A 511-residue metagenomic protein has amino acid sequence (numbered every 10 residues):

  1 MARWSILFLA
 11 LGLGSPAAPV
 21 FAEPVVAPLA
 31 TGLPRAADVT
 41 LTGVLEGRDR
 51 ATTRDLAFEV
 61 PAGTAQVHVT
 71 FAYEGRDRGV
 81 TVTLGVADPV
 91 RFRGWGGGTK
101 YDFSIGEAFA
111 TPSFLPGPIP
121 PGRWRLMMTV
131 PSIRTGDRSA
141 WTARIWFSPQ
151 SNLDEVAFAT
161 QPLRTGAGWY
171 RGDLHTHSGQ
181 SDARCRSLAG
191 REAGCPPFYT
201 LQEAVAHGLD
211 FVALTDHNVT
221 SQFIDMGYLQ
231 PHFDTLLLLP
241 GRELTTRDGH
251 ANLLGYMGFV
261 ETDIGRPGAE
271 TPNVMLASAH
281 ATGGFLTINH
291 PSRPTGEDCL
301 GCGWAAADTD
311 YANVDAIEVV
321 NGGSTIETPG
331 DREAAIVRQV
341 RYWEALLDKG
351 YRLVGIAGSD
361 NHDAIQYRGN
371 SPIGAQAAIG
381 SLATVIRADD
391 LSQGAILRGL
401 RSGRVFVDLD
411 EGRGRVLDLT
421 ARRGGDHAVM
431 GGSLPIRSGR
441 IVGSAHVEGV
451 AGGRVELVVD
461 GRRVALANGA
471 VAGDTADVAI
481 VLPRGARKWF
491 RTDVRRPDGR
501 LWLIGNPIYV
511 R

Functional and structural regions predicted by a protein language model:
V20-T64, D154-S181, Q202: Non-catalytic extracellular/lumenal accessory regions of secreted precursors
A37-D49, Y73-T111, R463: Surface-exposed beta-strand/loop patches in noncatalytic accessory domains and peripheral targeting/linker segments
Q66-H68, R123-R125, R487-R491: Short, conserved beta-strand segments of beta-strand-rich sandwich/propeller modules, principally
Y73, M127-T135, D493-D498: Short beta-strand-plus-loop segments that form exposed binding edges in beta-rich domains
G79-V82, R134-F147: Edge beta-strands of jelly-roll/beta-sandwich modules across compartments, strongly enriched in secreted/luminal
T99-P120, A476-L482: Beta-sandwich interaction modules
S148-N152, K349-V354, S359-R511: C-terminal functional module detector
A157-A306, D310-A312, E318-Y342, G358-N361 (+2 more regions): A metal-dependent hydrolase metal-coordination microenvironment
